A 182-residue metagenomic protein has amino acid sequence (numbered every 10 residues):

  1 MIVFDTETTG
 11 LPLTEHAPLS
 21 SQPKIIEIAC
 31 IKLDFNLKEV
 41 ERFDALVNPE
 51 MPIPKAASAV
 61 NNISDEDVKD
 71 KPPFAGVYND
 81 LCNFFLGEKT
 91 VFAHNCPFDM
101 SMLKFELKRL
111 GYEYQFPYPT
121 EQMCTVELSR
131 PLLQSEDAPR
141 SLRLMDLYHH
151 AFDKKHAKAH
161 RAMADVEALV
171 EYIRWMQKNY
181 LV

Functional and structural regions predicted by a protein language model:
M1-I2, F43: A broad, low-specificity signal marking well-ordered, structured residues that form hydrophobic/aromatic
V3-F4, Q122: Short hydrophobic beta-strand that contains or immediately precedes a catalytic carboxylate
T6-H16: Short acidic, Gly/Ser-rich segments with clustered Asp/Glu that frequently serve as metal-coordination loops in enzyme
L11, P72, F116-Y118: Intrinsic-disorder/low-complexity coil detector
L13-E15, V68, A157-K158: A generic structural signal for short coil/turn motifs at secondary-structure boundaries
S21-I63, N83-V182: Metal-dependent phosphoesterase core characteristic of DEDDh/y 3'-5' exonuclease domains
S58-Y78: Metal-dependent phosphoesterase signature
